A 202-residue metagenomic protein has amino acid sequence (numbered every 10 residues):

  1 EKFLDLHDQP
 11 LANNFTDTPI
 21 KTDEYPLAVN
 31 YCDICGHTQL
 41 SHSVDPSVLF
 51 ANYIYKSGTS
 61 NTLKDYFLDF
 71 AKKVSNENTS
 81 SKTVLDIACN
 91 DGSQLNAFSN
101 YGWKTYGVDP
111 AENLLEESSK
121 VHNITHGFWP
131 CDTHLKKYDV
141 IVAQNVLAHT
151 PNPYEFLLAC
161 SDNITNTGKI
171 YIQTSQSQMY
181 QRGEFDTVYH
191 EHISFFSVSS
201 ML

Functional and structural regions predicted by a protein language model:
E1-T62: N-terminal juxtadomain amphipathic helix that follows a signal peptide/anchor or precedes a small N-terminal auxiliary
D8, I172-S194, V198-S200: Short, glycine-/aromatic-enriched active-site segment of Class I SAM-dependent methyltransferases
S81-N90: Conserved class I S-adenosyl-L-methionine
D91-G102: Conserved SAM-binding loop of SAM-dependent methyltransferases across substrates and taxa, primarily the Class I
K104-D109: Conserved SAM-binding motif I beta-strand of class I
K120-C131: Conserved SAM-binding strand-loop segment of SAM-dependent methyltransferases
V142: A conserved beta-strand element that flanks and buttresses the S-adenosyl-L-methionine
Y154-K169: A short glycine-rich, Lys/Arg-flanked "PGG" loop and its adjoining helix->strand segment in the class I
